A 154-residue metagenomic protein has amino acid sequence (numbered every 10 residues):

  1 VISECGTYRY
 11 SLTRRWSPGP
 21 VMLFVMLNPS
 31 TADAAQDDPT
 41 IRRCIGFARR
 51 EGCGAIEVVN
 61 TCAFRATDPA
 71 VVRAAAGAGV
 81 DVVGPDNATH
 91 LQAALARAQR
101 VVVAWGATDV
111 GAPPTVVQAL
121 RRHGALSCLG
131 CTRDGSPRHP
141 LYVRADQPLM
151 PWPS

Functional and structural regions predicted by a protein language model:
V1-D38: Active-site and ligand/interface coordination hotspots across diverse enzymes and nucleic-acid-associated assemblies
V1-E4, A63-V83: Acidic/glycine-enriched edge-of-secondary-structure segments
G6, D38-I45, A78-T89: Short acidic (Asp/Glu) patches
V21, G54-A55, A125: Residues at the starts of beta-strands that form the adenosine-phosphate
P29-T31, A63, T108-D109: Short, glycine/serine-rich, charged loops/turns that create anion-binding and catalytic segments at active sites
A34-A74: Short, surface-exposed acidic-centric catalytic microdomains
V72-S154: Glycine/proline-rich loop-helix segments at beta-alpha junctions forming the active-site rim of enzyme cores
